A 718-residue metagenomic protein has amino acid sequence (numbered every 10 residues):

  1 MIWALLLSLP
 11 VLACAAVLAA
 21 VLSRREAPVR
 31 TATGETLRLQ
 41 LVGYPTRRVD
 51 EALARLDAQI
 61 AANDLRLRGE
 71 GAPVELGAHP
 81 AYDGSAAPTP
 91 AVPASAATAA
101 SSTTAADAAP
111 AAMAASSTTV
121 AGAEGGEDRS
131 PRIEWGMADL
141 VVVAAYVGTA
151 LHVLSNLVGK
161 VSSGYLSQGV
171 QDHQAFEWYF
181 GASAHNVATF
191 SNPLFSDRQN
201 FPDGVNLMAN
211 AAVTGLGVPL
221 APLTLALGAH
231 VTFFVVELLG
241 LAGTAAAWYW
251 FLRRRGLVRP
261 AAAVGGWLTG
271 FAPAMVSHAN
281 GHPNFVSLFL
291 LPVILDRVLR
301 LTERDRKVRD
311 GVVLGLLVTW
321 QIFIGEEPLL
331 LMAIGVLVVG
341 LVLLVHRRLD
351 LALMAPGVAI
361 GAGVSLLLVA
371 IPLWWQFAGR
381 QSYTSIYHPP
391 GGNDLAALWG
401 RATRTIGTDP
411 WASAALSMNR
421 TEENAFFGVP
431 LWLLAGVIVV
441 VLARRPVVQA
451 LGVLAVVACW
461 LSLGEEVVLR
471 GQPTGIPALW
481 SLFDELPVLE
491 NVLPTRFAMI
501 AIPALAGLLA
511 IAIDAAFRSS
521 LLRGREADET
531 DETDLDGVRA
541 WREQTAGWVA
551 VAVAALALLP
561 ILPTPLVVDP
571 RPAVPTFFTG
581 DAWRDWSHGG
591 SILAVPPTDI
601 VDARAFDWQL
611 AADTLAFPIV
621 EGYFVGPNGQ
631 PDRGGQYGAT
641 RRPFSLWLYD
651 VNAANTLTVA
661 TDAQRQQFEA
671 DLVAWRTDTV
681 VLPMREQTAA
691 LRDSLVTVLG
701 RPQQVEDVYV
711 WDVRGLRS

Functional and structural regions predicted by a protein language model:
P90, A94-A96, A106-A111, T118-L157 (+2 more regions): Start-transfer (signal-anchor) and selected internal transmembrane alpha helices of multi-pass inner/ER membrane
Y146, E237-R255, P260-V345, G357-L373 (+1 more regions): Membrane-embedded helix bundles of polyisoprenyl
G148-T244, A272-L288, L395-A412, L469-G471 (+1 more regions): Membrane-interface coil-to-helix junctions
L166, H278-F285, A415-L416, E423 (+5 more regions): Membrane-helix boundary/interfacial segments in multi-pass membrane proteins
S167-N186, M354-G357, G361-V439, E485-A498: Periplasmic/ER-lumenal interhelical loops and adjacent helix-loop junctions in multi-pass membrane proteins
L337, G361-L366, G507, I511-I561: Signature aromatic-anchored transmembrane alpha helix within multi-pass, membrane-resident enzymes that catalyze glycan
H346-V358, A435-P477, G524-D534, A540-Q544: Membrane-interface helix-loop-helix junctions at transmembrane boundaries of multi-pass membrane enzymes, predominantly
A552-S718: Extracytoplasmic
